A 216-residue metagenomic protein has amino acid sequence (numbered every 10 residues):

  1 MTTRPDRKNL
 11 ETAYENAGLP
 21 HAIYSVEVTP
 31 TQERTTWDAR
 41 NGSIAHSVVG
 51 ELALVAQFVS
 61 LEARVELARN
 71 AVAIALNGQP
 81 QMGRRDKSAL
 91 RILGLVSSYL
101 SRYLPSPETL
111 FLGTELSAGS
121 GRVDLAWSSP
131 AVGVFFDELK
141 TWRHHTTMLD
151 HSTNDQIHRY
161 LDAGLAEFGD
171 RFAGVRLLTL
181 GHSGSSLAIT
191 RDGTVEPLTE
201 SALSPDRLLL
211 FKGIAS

Functional and structural regions predicted by a protein language model:
T3-L61, A89, L93: Nuclease catalytic cores
T31-A39, M82, H144-H151: Short, charged/polar micro-motifs that form catalytic or ligand-binding hotspots
I44-T114: A non-catalytic, helix-rich entry segment at domain boundaries
A45-H46, Y160, V175: A residue-level signal for conserved active-site and pocket-lining positions in enzyme catalytic cores
G50, F135, G174-L178: A structural signal for isolated positions on well-ordered beta-strands in alpha/beta enzyme cores
L112-E167: Non-catalytic protein-protein interaction segments used by genome-maintenance enzymes to assemble and couple activities
L165-S216: Metal-dependent nuclease catalytic regions and adjoining charged, substrate-binding loops involved in nucleic-acid end
